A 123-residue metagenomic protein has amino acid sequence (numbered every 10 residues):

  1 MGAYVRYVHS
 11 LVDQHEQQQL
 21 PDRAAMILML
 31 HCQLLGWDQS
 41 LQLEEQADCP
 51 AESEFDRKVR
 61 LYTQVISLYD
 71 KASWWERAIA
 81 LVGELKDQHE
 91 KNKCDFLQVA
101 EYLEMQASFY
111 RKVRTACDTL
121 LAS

Functional and structural regions predicted by a protein language model:
M1-S123: Nucleo/cytoplasmic regulatory scaffolds in medium-to-very-large eukaryotic proteins
